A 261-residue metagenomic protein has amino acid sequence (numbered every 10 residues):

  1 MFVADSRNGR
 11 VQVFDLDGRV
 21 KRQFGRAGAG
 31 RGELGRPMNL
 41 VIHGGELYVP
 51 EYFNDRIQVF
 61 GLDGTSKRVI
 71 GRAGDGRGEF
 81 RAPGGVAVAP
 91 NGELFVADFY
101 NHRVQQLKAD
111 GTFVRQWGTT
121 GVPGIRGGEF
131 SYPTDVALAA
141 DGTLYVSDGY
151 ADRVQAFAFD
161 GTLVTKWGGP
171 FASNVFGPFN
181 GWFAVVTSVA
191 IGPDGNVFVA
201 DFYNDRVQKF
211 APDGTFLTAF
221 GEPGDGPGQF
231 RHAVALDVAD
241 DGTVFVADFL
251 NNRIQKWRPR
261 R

Functional and structural regions predicted by a protein language model:
M1-R261: Eukaryotic scaffold repeat domains enriched in small/polar residues
